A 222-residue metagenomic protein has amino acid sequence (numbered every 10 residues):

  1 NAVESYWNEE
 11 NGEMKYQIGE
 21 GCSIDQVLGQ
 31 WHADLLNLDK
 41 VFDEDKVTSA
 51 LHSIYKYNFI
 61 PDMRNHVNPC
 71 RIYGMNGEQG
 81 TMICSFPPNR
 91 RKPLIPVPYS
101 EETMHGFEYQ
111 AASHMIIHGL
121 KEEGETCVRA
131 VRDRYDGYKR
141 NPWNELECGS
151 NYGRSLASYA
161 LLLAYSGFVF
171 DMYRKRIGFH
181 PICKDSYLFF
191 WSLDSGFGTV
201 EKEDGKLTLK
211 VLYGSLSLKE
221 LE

Functional and structural regions predicted by a protein language model:
N1-M104, D136-G137: Extended glycan-interaction surfaces of carbohydrate-active proteins
G74-Q79, R90-P93, V97-T103, E108-E222: Non-catalytic C-terminal accessory modules of carbohydrate-active enzymes
